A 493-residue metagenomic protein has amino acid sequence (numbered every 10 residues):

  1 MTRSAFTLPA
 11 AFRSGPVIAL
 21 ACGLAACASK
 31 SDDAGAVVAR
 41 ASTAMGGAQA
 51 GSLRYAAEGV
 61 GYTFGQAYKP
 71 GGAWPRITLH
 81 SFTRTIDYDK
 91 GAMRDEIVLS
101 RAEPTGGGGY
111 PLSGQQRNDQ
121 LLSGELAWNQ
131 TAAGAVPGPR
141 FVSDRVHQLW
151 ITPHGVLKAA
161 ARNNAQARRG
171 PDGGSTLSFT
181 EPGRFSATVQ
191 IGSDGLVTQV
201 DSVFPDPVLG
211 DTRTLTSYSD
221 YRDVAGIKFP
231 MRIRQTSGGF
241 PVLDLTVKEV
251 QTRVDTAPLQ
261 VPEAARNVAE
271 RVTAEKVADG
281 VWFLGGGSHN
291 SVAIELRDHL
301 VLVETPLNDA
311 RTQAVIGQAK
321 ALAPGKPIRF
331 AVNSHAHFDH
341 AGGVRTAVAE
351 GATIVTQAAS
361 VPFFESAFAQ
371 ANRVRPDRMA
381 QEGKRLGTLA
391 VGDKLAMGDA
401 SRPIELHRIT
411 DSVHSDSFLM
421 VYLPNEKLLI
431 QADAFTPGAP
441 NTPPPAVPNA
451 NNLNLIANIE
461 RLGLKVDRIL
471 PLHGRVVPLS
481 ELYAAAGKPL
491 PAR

Functional and structural regions predicted by a protein language model:
G23-A26: C-terminal motif of bacterial Sec signal peptides marking the signal peptidase cleavage site
S31-A36, P111-R117, L121-L196, F204-G210 (+3 more regions): Flexible, processing/modification-adjacent segments and terminal tails in exported/periplasmic/extracellular proteins
T43, G47-A135, A165-R168, D309: N-terminal mature ectodomain segment of secretory-pathway/periplasmic proteins
D172-V261, L419-P424, Q431-A432, P437-G438 (+1 more regions): Gly/Pro-enriched, hydrophobic low-complexity segments that function as extracytoplasmic propeptides/linkers
V242-R297: Zn-dependent metallo-beta-lactamase
E275-A319, F418-P437: Conserved beta-strand hairpin/beta-sheet module of binuclear metal-dependent hydrolase folds, prominently
A310-V355, R461-D467: Active-site metal-binding motif and surrounding structural segment of the metallo-beta-lactamase
I456-R493: Divalent-metal (often Zn2+) His-rich catalytic cores of metallo-beta-lactamase-fold enzymes
